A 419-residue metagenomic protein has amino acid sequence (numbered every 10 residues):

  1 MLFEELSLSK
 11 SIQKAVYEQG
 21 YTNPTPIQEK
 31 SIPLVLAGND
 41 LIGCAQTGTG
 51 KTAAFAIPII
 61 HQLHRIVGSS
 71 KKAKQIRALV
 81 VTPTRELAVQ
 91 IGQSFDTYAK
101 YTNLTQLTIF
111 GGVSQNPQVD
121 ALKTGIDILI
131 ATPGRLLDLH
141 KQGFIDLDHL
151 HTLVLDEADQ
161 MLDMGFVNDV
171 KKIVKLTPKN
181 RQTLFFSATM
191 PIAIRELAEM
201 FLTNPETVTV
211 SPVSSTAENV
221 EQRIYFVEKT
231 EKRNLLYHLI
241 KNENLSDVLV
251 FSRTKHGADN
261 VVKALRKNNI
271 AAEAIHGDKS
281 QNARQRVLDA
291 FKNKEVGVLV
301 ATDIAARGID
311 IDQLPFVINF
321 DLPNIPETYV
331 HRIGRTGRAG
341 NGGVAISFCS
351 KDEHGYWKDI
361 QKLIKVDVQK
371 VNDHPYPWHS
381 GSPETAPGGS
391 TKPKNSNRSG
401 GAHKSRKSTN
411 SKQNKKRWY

Functional and structural regions predicted by a protein language model:
L2-S380: Conserved helicase RecA-like core
S382-Y419: Intrinsically disordered, Lys/Arg-rich low-complexity segments
